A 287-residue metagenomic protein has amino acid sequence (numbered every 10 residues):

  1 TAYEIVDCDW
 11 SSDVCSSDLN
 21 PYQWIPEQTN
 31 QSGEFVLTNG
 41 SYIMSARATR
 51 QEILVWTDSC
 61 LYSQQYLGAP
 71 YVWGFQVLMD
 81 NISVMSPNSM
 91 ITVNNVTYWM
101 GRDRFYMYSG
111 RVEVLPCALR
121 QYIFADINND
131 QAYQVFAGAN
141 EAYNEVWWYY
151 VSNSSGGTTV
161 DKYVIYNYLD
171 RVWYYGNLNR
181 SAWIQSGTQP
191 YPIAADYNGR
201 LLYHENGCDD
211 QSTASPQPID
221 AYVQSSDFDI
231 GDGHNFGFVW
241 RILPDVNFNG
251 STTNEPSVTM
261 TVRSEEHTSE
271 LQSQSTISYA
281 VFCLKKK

Functional and structural regions predicted by a protein language model:
T1-E4, A46, M90, D227: Residue-level detector of alpha-helix boundaries and kinks
T1-W10, V14, E265-K287: Single conserved hydrophobic/aromatic residue that forms the stacking wall/gate of nucleotide- or nucleobase-binding
Y3-E4, Q23, E34, S41 (+6 more regions): Residue-level marker of intrinsically disordered, low-complexity segments enriched for small/polar residues
I5-V6, Q51, N95, D232: A generic helix-loop boundary/linker signal
S11-Q134: Beta-propeller and closely related beta-pinwheel folds
N81-V96, R102-E265, S269, S273 (+1 more regions): Beta-sheet repeat architectures centered on beta-propellers
